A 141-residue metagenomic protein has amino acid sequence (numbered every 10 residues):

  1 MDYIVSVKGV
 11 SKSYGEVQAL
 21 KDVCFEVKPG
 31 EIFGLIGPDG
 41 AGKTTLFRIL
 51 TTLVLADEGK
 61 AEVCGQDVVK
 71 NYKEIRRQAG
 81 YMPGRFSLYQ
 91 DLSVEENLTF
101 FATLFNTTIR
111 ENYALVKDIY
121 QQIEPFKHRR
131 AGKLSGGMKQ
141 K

Functional and structural regions predicted by a protein language model:
D2-V5, K12-K141: ABC transporter nucleotide-binding domains
